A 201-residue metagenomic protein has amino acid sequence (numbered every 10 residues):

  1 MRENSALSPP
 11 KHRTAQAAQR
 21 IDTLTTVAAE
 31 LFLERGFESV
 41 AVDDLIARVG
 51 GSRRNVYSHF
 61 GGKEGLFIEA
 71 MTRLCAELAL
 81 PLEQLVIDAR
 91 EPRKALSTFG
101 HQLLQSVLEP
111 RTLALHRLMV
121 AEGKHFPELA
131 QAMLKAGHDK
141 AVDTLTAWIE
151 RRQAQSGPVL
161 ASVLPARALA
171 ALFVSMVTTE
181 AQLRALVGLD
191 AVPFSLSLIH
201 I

Functional and structural regions predicted by a protein language model:
M1-Q19, S156-G157: N-terminal intrinsically disordered/low-complexity leader segments
E3, Q105-E109, V142, A147 (+1 more regions): Amphipathic C-terminal alpha-helical segment
A17-A28, L45, A70-L74, L78 (+1 more regions): Generic hydrophobic, amphipathic alpha-helix propensity
T23, V27, L31-G65, E69: Helix-turn-helix
I68-F99, V107, Q153: Amphipathic alpha-helical linker/stalk segments
K94, L113-A114, L118, E128-Q155 (+1 more regions): Amphipathic alpha-helical packing segments from all-alpha helical-bundle domains
L108-K135, Q182-D190: Amphipathic alpha-helical segments used for helix-helix packing
I199-I201: Conserved small/polar residues in nucleotide/adenosyl-binding loops
